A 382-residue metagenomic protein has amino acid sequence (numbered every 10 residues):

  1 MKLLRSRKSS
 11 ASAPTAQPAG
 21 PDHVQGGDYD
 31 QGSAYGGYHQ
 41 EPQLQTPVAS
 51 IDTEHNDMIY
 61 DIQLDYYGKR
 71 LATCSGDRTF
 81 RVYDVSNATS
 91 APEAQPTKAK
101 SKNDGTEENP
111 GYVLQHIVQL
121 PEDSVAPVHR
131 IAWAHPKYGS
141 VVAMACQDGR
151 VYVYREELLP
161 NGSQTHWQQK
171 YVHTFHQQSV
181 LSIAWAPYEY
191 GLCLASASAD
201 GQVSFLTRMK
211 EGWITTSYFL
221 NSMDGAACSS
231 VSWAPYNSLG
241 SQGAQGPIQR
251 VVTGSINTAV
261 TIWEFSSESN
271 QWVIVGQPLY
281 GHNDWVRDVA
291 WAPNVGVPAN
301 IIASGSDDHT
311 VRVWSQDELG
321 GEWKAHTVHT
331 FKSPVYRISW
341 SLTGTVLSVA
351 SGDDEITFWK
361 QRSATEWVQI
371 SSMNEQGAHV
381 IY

Functional and structural regions predicted by a protein language model:
K2-G37, V125-P127, Y138, L239 (+2 more regions): Terminal intrinsically disordered, low-complexity extensions flanking WD-repeat/beta-propeller proteins
R5-A11, G26-D57, N109-I117, H166 (+1 more regions): A short helix->beta-strand "capping" segment at the edge of beta-propeller domains
Y35-Q43, A72-V118, L158-L159: Beta-propeller domains
I51-I59, V118-H129, H173-V180, F219-C228 (+3 more regions): WD40/WD-repeat beta-propeller blade N-cap
I62-G68, A132-G139, A184-G191, S232-I248 (+2 more regions): Loop/turn segments within WD40 beta-propeller blades
C74-D77, M144-D148, S196-D200, G254-N257 (+2 more regions): Conserved strand-to-loop turn within each blade of WD40 beta-propeller repeats
F80-V85, V151-E156, V203-R208, V260-E264 (+2 more regions): WD40-repeat beta-propellers
